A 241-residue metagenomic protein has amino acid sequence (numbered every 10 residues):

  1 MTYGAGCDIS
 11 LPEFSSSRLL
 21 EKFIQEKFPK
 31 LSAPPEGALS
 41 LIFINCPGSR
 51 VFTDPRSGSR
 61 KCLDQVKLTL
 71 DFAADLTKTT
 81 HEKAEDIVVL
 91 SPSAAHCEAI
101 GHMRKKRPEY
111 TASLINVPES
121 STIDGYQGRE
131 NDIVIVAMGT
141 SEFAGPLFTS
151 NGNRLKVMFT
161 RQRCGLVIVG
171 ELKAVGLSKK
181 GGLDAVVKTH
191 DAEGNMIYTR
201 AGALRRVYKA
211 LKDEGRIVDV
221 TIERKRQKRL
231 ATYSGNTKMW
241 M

Functional and structural regions predicted by a protein language model:
A5-H102: Conserved helicase/translocase motor-coupling segment
F43-R50, V136-G139, G170-E171: Short loop/turn segments at strand-loop or loop-helix junctions that form parts of catalytic or ligand-binding pockets
F52-D54, E98-A99, R129-N131, F143-P146 (+1 more regions): Switch/connector loops and helix/strand junctions flanking conserved nucleotide-binding motifs in nucleotide-processing
V88, K106-T122: Conserved RecA-like helicase motor-core motifs
A94, E119-Y126: Conserved helicase motor
A112-L114, T140-F148: Conserved C-terminal motor-coupling region of P-loop helicases
R129-S141, V157, G165-I168: A short beta-strand element within the Helicase C-terminal
G145-M241: Helicase C-terminal subdomain and adjacent C-terminal extension
